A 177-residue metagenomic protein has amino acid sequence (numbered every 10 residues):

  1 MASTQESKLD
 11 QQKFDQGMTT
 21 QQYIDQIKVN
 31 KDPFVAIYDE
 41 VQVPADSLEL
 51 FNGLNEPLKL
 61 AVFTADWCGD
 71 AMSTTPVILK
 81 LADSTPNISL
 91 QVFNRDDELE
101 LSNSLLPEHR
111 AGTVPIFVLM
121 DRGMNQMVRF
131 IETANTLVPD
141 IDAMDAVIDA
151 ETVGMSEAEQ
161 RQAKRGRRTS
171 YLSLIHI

Functional and structural regions predicted by a protein language model:
M1-N55: N-terminal leader/targeting and pre-domain segments
N52-K80: Local sequence-structure signature of Cys/Sec-based thiol-disulfide redox active-site neighborhoods
K59, S89-Q91: Conserved beta-strand segments of alpha/beta enzyme cores
L79-P86, P107-R110: Short, surface-exposed basic-aromatic patches at helix termini and helix-loop junctions that form
V92-I116, M120, L137, I141-D145: Thioredoxin-like thiol-disulfide oxidoreductase module
L105-T113, F130-T136, R161, R168-T169: Thiol/disulfide oxidoreductase modules built on the thioredoxin-like
R122-Q126: Short, glycine-anchored, charge-dense loop/turn motifs used at functional sites
I175-I177: Conserved small/polar residues in nucleotide/adenosyl-binding loops
